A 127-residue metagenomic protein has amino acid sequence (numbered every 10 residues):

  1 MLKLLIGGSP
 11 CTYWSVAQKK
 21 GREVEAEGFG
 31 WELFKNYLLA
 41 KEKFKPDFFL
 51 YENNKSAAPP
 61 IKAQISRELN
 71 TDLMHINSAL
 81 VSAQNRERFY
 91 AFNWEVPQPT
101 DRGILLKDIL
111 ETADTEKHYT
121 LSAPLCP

Functional and structural regions predicted by a protein language model:
M1-P127: Conserved active-site and SAM-binding loop architecture of S-adenosyl-L-methionine-dependent nucleic-acid
